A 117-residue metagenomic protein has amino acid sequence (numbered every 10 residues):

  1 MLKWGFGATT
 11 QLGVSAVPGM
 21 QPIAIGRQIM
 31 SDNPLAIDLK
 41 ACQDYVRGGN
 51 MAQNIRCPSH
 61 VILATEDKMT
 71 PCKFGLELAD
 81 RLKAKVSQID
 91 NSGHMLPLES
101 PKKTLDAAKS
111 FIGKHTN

Functional and structural regions predicted by a protein language model:
M1-R56: Conserved alpha/beta-hydrolase catalytic His-Asp/Glu region
V46, K68-M69, M95-E99: A short, basic/aromatic alpha-helical/loop segment that forms part of the nucleotidyl-sugar donor-binding site
I55, V61-L63, D67: Short beta-strand/loop motif that positions the catalytic acidic residue of the alpha/beta-hydrolase fold
C57, P71-A79: Short alpha-helix in the alpha/beta-hydrolase fold that links the catalytic acid
S59, T70, T104: Ser/Thr-centric signal marking residues that sit in or immediately flank functional binding/regulatory motifs
K83-N117: Catalytic active-site module of serine/aspartate enzymes centered on a nucleophile-bearing elbow/loop
